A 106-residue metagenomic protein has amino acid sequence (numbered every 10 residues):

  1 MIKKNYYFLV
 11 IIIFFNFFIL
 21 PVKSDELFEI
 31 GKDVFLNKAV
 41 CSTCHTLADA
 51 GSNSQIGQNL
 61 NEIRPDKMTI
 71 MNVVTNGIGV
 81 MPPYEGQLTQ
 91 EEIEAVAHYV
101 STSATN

Functional and structural regions predicted by a protein language model:
M1-F8: Bacterial N-terminal signal peptides that target proteins for export
L9-F17: Bacterial N-terminal signal peptides
N16-L36, T69: Electrostatic cytochrome c docking/interface patches
K32-D33, S42-I78: Gly/Gly-Pro-rich "capping" loops immediately C-terminal to redox-active cysteine motifs in periplasmic/lumenal
L36, P65, T75, G79 (+1 more regions): Sec-exported extracytoplasmic/periplasmic mature domains
A39: Cys/His-enriched microdomains
G86-N106: C-terminal capping alpha-helices of c-type cytochrome domains
